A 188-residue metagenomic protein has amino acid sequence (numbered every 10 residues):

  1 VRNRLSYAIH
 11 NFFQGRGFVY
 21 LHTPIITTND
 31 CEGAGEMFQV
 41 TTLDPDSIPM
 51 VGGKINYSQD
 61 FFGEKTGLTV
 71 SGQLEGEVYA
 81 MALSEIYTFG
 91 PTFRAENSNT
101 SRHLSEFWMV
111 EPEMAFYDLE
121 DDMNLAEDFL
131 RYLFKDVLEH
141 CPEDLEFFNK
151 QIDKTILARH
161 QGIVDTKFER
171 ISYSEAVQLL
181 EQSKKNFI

Functional and structural regions predicted by a protein language model:
V1-I188: Class II aminoacyl-tRNA synthetase catalytic cores and aaRS-like
